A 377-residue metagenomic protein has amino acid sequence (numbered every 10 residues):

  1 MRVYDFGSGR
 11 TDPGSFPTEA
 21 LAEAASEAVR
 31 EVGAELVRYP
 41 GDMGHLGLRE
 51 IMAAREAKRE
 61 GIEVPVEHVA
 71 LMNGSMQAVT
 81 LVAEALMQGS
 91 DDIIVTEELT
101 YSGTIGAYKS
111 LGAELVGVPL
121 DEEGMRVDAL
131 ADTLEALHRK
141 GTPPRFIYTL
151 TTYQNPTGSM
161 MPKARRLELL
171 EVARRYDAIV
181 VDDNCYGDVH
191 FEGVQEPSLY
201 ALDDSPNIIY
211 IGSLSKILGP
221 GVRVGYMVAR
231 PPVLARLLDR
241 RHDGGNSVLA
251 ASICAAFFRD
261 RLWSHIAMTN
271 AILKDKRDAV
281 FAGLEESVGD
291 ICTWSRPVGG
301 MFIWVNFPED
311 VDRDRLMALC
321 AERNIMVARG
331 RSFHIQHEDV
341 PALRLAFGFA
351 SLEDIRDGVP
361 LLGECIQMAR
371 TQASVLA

Functional and structural regions predicted by a protein language model:
M1-M43, G47, A54, A321-M326 (+1 more regions): N-terminal "arm"/small-domain region of PLP-dependent enzymes with the aminotransferase-like
F6, F258, E285: Pyridoxal 5′-phosphate
L21, D188, Q195, Y200-R236 (+1 more regions): Active-site PLP attachment segment
E35-Y176, G187-S205, H242, E353 (+1 more regions): Conserved core of the PLP fold type I
T100, L273-F281, C292-N306, L319: Conserved glycine-rich beta-strand-loop-beta hairpin in the small C-terminal domain of fold type I
A235-R241, F258-F281: Structural signature of PLP-dependent enzymes
V311-L316, E353-D357: Short, conserved charged micro-motifs
E322, Q336-A377: PLP-dependent enzyme catalytic core of the Aspartate aminotransferase-like
